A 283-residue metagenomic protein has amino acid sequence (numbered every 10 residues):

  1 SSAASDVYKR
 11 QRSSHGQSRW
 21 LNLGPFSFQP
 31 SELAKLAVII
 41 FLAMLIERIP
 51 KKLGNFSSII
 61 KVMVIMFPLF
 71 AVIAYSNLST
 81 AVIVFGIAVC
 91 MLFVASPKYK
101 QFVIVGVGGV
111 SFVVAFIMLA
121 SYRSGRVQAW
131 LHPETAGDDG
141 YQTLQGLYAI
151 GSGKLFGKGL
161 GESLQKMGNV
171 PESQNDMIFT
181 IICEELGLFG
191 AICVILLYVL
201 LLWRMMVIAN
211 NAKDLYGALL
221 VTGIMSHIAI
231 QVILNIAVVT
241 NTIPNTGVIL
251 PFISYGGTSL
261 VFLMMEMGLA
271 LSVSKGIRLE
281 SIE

Functional and structural regions predicted by a protein language model:
S5-Q142, T180-N241, M265-L269, E283: Hydrophobic alpha-helical transmembrane segments of multi-pass inner membrane proteins, especially in bacterial systems
L23, P50, G153, K158-L160 (+6 more regions): Residue-level recognition of conserved structural "scaffold" positions that shape functional pockets and channels
G24-A34, A74-S76, K154, G159 (+1 more regions): Glycine/serine-rich anion-binding loops at beta->alpha junctions that coordinate negatively charged ligand groups
N77-I83, K158-S163, S173-N175, I192 (+3 more regions): Transmembrane helix boundary and interhelical junction motifs in multipass membrane proteins
I104, F116, S152-K154, E172-D176 (+4 more regions): Alpha-helix boundary/capping detector
A129, P133-N175, F179, L186-G190: TM-adjacent membrane-interface loops and short helices in multi-pass inner/ER membrane proteins
L234-E283: A juxtamembrane structural motif centered on a specific transmembrane helix
